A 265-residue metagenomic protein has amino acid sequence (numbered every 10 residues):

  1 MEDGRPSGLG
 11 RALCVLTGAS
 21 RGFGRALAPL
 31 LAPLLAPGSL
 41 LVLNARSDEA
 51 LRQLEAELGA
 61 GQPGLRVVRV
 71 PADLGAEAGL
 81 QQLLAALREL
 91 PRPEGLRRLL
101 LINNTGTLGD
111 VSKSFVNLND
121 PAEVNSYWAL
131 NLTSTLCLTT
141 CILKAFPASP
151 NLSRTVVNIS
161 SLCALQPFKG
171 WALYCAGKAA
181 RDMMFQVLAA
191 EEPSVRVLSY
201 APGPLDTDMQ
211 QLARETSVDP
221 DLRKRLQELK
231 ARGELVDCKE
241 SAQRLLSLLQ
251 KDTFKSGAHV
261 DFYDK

Functional and structural regions predicted by a protein language model:
T17, L96-T107, N131, N158 (+1 more regions): Rossmann-fold scaffold of SDR-type NAD(P)-dependent oxidoreductases
S20-R21: Conserved glycine-rich cofactor-binding loop
G24-R25: N-terminal Rossmann-fold NAD(P) dinucleotide-binding loop
L35-L54: Conserved glycine-rich Rossmann-like NAD(P)H-binding loop of the short-chain dehydrogenase/reductase
L58-A78: Rossmann-fold cofactor-recognition segment
Q82-E89, L96-L99, V111-L130: Active-site Tyr-X3-Lys motif and surrounding loop/helix of classical short-chain dehydrogenase/reductase
T107-L108, N117-W128, L132-P193, A201-L205 (+1 more regions): Catalytic loop of short-chain dehydrogenase/reductase
V195-G203, T207, E215-K265: C-terminal helical subdomain
